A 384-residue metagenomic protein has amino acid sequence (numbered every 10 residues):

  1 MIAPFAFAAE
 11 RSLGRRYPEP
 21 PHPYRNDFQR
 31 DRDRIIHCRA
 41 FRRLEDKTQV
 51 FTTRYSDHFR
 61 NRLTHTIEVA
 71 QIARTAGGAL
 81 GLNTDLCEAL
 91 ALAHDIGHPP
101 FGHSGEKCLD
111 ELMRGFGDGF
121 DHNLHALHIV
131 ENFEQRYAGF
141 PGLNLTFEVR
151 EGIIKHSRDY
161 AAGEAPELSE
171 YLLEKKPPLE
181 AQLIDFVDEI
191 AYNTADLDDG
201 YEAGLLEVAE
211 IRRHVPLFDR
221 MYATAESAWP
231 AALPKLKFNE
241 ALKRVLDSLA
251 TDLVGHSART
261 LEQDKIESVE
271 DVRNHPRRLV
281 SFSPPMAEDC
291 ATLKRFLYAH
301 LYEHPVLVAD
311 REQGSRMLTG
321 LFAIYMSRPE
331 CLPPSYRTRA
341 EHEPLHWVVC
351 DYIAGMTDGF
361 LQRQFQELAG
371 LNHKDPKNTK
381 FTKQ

Functional and structural regions predicted by a protein language model:
M1-L63, A70-A76, T84, G105 (+3 more regions): Histidine-centered, transition-metal-coordinating active-site segments
L80, A91-L92, A162: Basic, low-complexity intrinsically disordered segments
C87-L92, D185: Short alpha-helical catalytic segment bearing the HExxH-like zincin motif of zinc-dependent metalloproteases
L92-A93, D110, T338-R339: Conserved short loop/turn motifs at secondary-structure junctions
A93, G97-H98, A191: Short active-site segment of divalent metal-dependent hydrolases/proteases that encodes the spacing between
G102-M113: A glycine- and small-aliphatic-rich helix-loop capping segment at beta-alpha/alpha-beta transitions that lines
